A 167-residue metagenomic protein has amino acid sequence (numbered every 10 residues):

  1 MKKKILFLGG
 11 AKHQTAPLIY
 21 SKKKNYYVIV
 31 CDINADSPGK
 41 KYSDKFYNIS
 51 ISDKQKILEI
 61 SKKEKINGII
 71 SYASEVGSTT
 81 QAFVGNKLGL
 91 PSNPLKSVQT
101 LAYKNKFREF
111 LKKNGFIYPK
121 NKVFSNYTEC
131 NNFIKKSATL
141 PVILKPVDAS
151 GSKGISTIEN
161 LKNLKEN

Functional and structural regions predicted by a protein language model:
M1-S97, T128: ATP-binding N-terminal substructure of ATP-dependent carboxylate-amine bond-forming enzymes
Y103-N167: Active-site nucleotide/adenylate-binding loops and adjacent lid/helix of ATP-dependent enzymes
